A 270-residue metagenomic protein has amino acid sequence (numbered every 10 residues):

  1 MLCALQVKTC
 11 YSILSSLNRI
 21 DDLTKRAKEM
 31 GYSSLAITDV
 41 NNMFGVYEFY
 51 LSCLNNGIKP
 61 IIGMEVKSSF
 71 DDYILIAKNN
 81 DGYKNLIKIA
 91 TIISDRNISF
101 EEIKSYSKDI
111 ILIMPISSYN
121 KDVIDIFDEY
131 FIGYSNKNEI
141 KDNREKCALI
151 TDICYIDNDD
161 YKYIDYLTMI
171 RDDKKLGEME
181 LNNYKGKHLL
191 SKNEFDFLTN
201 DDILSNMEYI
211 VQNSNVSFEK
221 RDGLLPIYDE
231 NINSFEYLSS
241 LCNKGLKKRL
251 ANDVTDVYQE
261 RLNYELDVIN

Functional and structural regions predicted by a protein language model:
M1, T199-N270: Non-catalytic structural connector segments
L2-S34, V40-K146, Y161-L167, D202-S205 (+1 more regions): Extended substrate/RNA-proximal surfaces in nucleic-acid metabolism proteins
A4-C10, G31-A36, F131-G133, L190-E194 (+2 more regions): Glycine- and acidic
K59-E65, F70-D72, A148, I153-S214: Phosphate/diphosphate-binding loops
N80-G82, S118, I153-Y155, N213 (+1 more regions): Short loop/turn segments at secondary-structure transitions that flank enzyme active sites
I89-I93, I170-D173, S214, G245: Alpha-helix boundary/capping residues
S135-N136, T151, K220-G223: Acidic carboxylate-rich catalytic motifs and surrounding loops in phosphoryl-/glycosyl-chemistry enzymes
